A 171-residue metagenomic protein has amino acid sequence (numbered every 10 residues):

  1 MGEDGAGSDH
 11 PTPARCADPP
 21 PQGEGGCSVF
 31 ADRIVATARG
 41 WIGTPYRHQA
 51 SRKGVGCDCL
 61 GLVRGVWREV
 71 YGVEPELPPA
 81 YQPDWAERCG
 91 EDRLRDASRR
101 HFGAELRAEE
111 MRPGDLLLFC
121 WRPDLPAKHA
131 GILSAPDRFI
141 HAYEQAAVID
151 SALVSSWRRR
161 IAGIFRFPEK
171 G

Functional and structural regions predicted by a protein language model:
M1-V29: Intrinsic disorder/low-complexity segments
G25, I42, V70-Y71, F102: A broad structural signal for alpha-helix termini and local helix breaks/kinks
S28-T44, L153-G171: Non-catalytic ligand/cofactor/substrate-binding and regulatory segments of enzyme domains
F30-V35, E76-V148, V154: ...with weaker cross-activation on analogous glycine-rich loops/strands in unrelated enzymes
V35-G56, V73-L77: Active-site nucleophile-His-acid catalytic modules used for acyl/amide transfer and hydrolysis across diverse enzymes
R52-V70: Active-site nucleophilic cysteine motif
K53, A146, P168-G171: Residue-level detector of flexible, active-site-proximal loop/helix-junction positions within diverse enzyme catalytic
